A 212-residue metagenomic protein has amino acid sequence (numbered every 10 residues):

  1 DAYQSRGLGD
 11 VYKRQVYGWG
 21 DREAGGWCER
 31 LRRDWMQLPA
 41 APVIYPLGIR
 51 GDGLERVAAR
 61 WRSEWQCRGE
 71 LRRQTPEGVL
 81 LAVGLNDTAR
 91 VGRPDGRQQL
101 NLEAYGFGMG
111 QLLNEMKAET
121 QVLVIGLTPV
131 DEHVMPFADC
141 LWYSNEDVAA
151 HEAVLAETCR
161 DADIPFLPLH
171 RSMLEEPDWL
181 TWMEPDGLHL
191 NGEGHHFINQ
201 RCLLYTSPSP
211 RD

Functional and structural regions predicted by a protein language model:
D1, R14-G18, L47, D95 (+2 more regions): Short, flexible active-site loop motifs that bind/organize anionic cofactors or intermediates
D1-Y12, Y205-D212: Single conserved hydrophobic/aromatic residue that forms the stacking wall/gate of nucleotide- or nucleobase-binding
D1-Y3, Y17, Y45, Y105 (+2 more regions): Sequence-level detector for tyrosine residue identity
R6-R50, L54-A58, R62-T75, V79: Serine-esterase "nucleophile elbow" of acetyl-processing enzymes
V16, R171, D212: Short, glycine/acidic-enriched loop or turn micro-motifs at the edges of active sites
R33-A40, A58-S207: Alpha-helical cap/lid subdomain in secreted, periplasmic, or secretory-pathway luminal O-acyl-processing enzymes
